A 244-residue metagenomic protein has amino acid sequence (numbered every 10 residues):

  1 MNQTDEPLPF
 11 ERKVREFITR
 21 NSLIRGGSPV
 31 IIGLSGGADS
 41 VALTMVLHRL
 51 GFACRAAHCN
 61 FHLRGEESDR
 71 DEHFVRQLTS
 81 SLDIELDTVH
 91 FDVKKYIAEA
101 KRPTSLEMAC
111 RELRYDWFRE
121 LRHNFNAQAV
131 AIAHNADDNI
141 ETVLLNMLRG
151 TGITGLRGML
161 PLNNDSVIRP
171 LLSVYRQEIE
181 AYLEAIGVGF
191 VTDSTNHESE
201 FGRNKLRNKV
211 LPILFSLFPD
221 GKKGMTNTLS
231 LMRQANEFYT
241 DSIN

Functional and structural regions predicted by a protein language model:
N2-L211, F215: Core alpha/beta nucleotide-donor-binding catalytic domains of modification enzymes
F201-N244: ATP/NTP-dependent adenylation/nucleotidyl-transfer catalytic domains that generate, transfer, or process NMP-activated
